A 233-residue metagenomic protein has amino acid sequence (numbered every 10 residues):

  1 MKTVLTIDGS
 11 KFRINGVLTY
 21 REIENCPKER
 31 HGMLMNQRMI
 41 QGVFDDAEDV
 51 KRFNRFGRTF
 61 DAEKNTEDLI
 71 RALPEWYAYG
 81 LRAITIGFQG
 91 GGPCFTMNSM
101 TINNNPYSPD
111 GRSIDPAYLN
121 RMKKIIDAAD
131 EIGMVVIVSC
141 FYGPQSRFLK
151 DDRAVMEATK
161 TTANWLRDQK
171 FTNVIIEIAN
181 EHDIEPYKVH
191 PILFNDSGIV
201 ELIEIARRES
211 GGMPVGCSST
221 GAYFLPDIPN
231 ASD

Functional and structural regions predicted by a protein language model:
T3-V135: Active-site-adjacent substrate/metal-binding segments within catalytic domains of carbohydrate-active enzymes
M33-Q37, I84-I86, V136-V138, V174-I178 (+2 more regions): Hydrophobic faces of well-ordered beta-strands that scaffold small-molecule active sites in alpha/beta enzyme cores
I40, Q89-G91, F141-Q145, A179-D183 (+1 more regions): Active-site beta-loop-alpha junctions enriched in small/polar residues
E63-W76, M156-A163, T220-I228: Short, acidic/polar
K64, P109-A117, K150-E157, H190-G198: Alpha-helix N-cap and loop-to-helix initiation/capping positions
L69, L73-P74, M122-I126, T159-R167 (+1 more regions): Generic structural signal for well-ordered alpha-helices, preferentially at hydrophobic/aromatic core positions
S113-L166, I176: Substrate-binding cleft of carbohydrate-active enzyme catalytic domains
E157-K160, K170-D233: Extracellular glycoside hydrolase catalytic/binding regions
